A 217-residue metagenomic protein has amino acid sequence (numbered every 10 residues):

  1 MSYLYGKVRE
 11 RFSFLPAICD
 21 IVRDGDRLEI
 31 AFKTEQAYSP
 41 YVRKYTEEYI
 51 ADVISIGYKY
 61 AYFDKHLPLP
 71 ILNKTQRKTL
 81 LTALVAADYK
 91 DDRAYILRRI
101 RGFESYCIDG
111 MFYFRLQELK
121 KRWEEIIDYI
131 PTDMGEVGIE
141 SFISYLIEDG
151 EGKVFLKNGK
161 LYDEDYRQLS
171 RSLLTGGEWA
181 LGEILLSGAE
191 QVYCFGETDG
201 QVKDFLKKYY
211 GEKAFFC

Functional and structural regions predicted by a protein language model:
M1-E178, G182-I184: Conserved mixed alpha/beta catalytic, RNA-binding, or beta-rich assembly cores of soluble enzyme, regulatory
E164-C217: C-terminal structured domains
